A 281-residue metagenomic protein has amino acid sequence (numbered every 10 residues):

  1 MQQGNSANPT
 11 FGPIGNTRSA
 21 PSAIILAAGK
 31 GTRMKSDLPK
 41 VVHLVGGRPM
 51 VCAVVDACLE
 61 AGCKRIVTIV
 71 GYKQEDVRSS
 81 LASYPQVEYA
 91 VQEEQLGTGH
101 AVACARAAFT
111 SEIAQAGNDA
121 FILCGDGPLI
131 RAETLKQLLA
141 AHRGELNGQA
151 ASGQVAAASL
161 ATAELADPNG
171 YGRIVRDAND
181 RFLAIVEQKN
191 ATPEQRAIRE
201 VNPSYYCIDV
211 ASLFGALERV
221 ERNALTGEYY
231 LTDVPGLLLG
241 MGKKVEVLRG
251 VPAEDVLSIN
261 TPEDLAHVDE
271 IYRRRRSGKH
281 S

Functional and structural regions predicted by a protein language model:
M1-S22, P49-G125, L129-K136, A140 (+1 more regions): Conserved N-terminal catalytic core of the sugar/cofactor nucleotidyltransferase
Q2, N8-I14, R199-S281: Conserved alpha/beta core of the MobA/IspD/sugar-nucleotide pyrophosphorylase nucleotidyltransferase superfamily
S19-V45, A61, S277: Glycine-rich N-terminal loop/short-helix segment of MobA-like nucleotidyltransferase
A23-I25, V67-T68, I122, A158-A161 (+1 more regions): Structural beta-sheet core signal
G29, D126, E164, T261: Active-site glycine-centered loops adjacent to acidic/histidine catalytic or metal-binding residues that shape
M34, V77-L81, L138, L217 (+1 more regions): Hydrophobic packing residues within well-ordered alpha-helices of enzyme cores
P85, I130-L225, T232-V234, K243-K244 (+1 more regions): Conserved core of the sugar-phosphate nucleotidyltransferase
